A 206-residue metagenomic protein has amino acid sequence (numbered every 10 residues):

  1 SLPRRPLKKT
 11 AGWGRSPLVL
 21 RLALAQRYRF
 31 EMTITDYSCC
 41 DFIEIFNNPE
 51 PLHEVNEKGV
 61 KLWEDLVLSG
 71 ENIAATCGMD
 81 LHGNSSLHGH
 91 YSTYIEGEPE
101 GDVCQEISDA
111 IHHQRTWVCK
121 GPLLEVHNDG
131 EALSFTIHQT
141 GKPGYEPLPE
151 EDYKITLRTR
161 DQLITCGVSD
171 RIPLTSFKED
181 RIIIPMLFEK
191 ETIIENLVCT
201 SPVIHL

Functional and structural regions predicted by a protein language model:
S1-G89, G130-E131, F135, T156-L157 (+3 more regions): Domain-core and long-helix interface of multi-subunit machines
S69-A74, M79-L206: C-terminal functional module detector
